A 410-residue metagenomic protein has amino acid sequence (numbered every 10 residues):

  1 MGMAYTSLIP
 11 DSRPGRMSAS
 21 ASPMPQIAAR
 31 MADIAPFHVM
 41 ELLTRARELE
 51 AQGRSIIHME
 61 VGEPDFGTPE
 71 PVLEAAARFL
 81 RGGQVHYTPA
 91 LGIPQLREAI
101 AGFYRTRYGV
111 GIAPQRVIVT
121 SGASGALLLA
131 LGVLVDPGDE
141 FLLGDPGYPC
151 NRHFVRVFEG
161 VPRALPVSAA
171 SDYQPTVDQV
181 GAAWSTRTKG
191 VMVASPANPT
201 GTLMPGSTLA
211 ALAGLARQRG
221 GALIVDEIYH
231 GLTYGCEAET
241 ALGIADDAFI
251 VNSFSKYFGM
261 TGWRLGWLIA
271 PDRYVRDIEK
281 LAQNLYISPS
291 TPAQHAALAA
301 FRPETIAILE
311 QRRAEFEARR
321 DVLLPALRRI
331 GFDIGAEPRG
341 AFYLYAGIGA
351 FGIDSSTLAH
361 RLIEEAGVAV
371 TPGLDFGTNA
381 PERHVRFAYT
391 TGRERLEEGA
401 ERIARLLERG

Functional and structural regions predicted by a protein language model:
Y5-S18, G102, D354, R361-V370 (+1 more regions): PLP-dependent enzyme catalytic core of the Aspartate aminotransferase-like
A19-G122, L129, A300-P303, V322 (+1 more regions): N-terminal small-domain helix-loop-helix segment of the aminotransferase-like
L49-Q52, F158, Q218-R219, I330 (+1 more regions): Helix C-cap/helix->beta junction micro-motif
P114-Q115, G132-V193, G206, G214: PLP-dependent aminotransferase-like
R156, R163, Q174-R187, P199-L223 (+2 more regions): Active-site pre-lysine segment of PLP-dependent enzymes
D246-A314, D321-A326, L406-L407: Conserved core segment of the aminotransferase class I/II
L298, A314-L324, I334-I348: Conserved glycine-rich beta-strand-loop-beta hairpin in the small C-terminal domain of fold type I
